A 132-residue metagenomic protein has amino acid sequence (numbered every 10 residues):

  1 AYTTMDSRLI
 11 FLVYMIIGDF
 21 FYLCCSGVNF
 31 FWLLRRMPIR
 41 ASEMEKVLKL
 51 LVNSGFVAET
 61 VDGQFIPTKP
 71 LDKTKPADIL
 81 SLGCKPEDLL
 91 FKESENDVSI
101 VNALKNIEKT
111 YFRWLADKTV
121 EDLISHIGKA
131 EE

Functional and structural regions predicted by a protein language model:
A1-G27, F31, T60-F65: Membrane-embedded alpha-helices and immediately adjacent juxtamembrane helical segments in alpha-helical membrane
C25-E132: Structured cytosolic domains appended to multi-pass membrane proteins
